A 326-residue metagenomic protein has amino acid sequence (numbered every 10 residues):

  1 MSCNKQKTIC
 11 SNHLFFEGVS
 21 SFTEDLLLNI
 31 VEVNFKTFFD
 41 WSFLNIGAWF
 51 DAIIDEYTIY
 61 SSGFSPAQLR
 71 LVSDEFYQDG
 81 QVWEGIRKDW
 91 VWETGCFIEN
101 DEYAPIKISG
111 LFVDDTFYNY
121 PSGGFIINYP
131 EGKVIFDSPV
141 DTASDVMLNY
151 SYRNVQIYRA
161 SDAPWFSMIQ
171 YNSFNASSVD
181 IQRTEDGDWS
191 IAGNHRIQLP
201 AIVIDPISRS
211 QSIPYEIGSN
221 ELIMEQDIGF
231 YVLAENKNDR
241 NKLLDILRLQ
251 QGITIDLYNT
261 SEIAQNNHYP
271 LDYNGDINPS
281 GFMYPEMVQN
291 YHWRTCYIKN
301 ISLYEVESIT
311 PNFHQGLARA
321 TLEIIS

Functional and structural regions predicted by a protein language model:
S2-I53, S208-M224, N274-S326: Short, charged interaction patches at domain edges and termini
K5-I127, E131-K133, V140-D145, N149-S167: Extended beta-strand solenoid/passenger and fiber regions
Q78-Q81, G85-I108, S177-D180, I263-K299: Low-complexity, serine/threonine/proline-enriched polar segments
N100, S167, N172-G187, H195-I202: A structural signal for the main folded, soluble domain(s) of proteins
I126-I127, V134-I169, N241-P279: Conserved binding-pocket/active-site segment within a compact domain
I135, M147, V203, D227 (+1 more regions): Ser/Thr- (and often Asn-) enriched beta-sheet segments in non-cytosolic proteins
Y152-N154, S210, A234-N238, S326: Short loop/turn segments at secondary-structure transitions that flank enzyme active sites
D180, S190-D205, I223-E225, G229-N290 (+2 more regions): Acidic, Ser/Thr- and Gly-enriched intrinsically disordered low-complexity segments
